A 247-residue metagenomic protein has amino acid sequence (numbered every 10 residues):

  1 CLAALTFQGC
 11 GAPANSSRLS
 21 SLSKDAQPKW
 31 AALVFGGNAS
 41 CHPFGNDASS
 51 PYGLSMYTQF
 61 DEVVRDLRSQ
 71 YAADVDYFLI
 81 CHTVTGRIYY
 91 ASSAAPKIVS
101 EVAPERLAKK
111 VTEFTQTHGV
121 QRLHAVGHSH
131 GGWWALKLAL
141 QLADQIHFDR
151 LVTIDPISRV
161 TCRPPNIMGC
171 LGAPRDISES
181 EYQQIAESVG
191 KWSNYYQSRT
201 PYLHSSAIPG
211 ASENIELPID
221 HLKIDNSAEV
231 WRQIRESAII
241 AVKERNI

Functional and structural regions predicted by a protein language model:
C1-T6: Bacterial N-terminal signal peptides
G11-P13: Bacterial signal peptide processing site
R18-Q121: Active-site catalytic motif of lipid deacylating hydrolases and related acyltransferases
L33, F78-C81, V152, S193-Y195 (+1 more regions): Hydrophobic/aromatic beta-strand patches that form the interior of the parallel beta-sheet core in alpha/beta enzyme
G53-Y57, P96-P104, G127-A135, K223 (+2 more regions): Solvent-exposed, acidic/flexible segments
A73-Y77, L123, F148-D149, S212: Hydrophobic anchor at the start of a short beta-strand that flanks the dinucleotide cofactor-binding loop
P104-S206: Serine-dependent carboxylesterase/thioesterase catalytic core of lipase-like alpha/beta-hydrolase/SGNH enzymes
Y182-I247: C-terminal catalytic-base region of ester-bond hydrolases, centering on the histidine of the charge-relay
